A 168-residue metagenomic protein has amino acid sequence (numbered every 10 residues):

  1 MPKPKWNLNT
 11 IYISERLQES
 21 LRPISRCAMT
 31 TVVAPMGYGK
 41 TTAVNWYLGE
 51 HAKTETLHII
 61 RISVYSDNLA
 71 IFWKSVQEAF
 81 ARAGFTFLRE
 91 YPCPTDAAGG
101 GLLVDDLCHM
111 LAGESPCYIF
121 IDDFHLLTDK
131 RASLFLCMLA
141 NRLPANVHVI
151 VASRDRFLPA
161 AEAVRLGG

Functional and structural regions predicted by a protein language model:
M1-R22, E90: Conserved adenine-nucleotide phosphate-binding loops and their immediately adjacent elements
T30-R61, E78: P-loop NTPase Walker A phosphate-binding motif
G39, S66-D67, F124-T128, F157: Short acidic, S/G/P-rich loop/turn micro-motifs used as interaction or catalytic elements
A70-E90, V104-C108: Conserved NTP-binding/hydrolysis module of P-loop NTPases
L107-A132: Conserved P-loop NTPase "ATPase switch" module shared by AAA+ and STAND
Y118-D122, V147-R154: Structural recognition of the conserved hydrophobic beta-strand(s) that form the central parallel beta-sheet of P-loop
M138-V147: Substrate-engagement module of ASCE P-loop NTPases
D155-G168: Short regulatory helix/loop adjacent to the ATP-binding pocket of P-loop NTPases
